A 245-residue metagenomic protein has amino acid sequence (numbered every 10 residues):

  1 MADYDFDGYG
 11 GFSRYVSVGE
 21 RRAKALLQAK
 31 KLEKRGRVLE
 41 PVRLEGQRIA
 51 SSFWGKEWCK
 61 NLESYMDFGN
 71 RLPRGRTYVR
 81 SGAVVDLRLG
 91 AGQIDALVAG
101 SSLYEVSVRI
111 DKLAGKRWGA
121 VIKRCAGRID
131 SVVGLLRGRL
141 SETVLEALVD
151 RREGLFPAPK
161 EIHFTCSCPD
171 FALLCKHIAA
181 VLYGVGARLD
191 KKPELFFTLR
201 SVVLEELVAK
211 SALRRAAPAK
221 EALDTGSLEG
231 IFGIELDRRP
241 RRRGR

Functional and structural regions predicted by a protein language model:
M1-R245: Long, low-complexity, compositionally biased intrinsically disordered regions
